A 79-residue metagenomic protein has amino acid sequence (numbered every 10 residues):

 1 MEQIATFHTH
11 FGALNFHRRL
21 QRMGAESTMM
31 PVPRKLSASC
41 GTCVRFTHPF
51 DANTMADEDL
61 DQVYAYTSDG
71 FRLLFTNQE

Functional and structural regions predicted by a protein language model:
M1-H17, Q21, A25-P49: Amphipathic, hydrophobic secondary-structure cores in small proteins
H48-E79: C-terminal structural segments of small proteins and small subunits
